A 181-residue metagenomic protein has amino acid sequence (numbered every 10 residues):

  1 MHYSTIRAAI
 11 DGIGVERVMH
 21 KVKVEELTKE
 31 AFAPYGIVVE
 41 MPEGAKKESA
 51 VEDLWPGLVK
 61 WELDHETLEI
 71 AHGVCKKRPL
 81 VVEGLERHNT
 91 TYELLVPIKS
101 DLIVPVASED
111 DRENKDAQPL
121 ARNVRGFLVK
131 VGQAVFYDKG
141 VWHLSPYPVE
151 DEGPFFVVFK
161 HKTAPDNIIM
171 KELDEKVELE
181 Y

Functional and structural regions predicted by a protein language model:
H2, I6-R122, A164-D166, L179-E180: Non-catalytic, conserved peripheral segments adjacent to functional cores
D11, H143-S145, E150: Amphipathic alpha-helical interaction segments
L102, R125, Q133, D151-P154: A short pocket-lining beta-strand/turn micro-motif at the edge of beta-sheets
V104-V106, F136, L144, V158: Short hydrophobic/aromatic-rich beta-strand segments that constitute the beta-sheet cores of beta-sandwich/beta-barrel
R122-L128: Conserved interaction-surface patches within small, structured recognition/assembly domains
V129-P146: Conserved metal-binding segment of the jelly-roll/cupin
P148-Y181: Double-stranded beta-helix
